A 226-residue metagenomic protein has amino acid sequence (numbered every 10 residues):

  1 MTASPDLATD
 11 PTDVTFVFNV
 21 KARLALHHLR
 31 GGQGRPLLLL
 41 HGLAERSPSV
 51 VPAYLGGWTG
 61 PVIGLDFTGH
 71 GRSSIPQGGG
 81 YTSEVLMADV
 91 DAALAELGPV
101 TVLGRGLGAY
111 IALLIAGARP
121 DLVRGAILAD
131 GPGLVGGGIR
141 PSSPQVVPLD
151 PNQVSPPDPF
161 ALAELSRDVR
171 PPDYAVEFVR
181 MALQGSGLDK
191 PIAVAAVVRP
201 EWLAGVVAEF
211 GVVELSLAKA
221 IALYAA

Functional and structural regions predicted by a protein language model:
M1-L37, T59-G60, S166, Q184 (+1 more regions): Alpha/beta-hydrolase fold catalytic core
H27-R72: Conserved HGGG/HGGXW glycine-rich cap/lid loop of the alpha/beta-hydrolase fold
P36-L40, S47, V100-T101, G125-I127 (+2 more regions): Hydrophobic beta-strand segments of well-ordered beta-sheets in folded domains
G42-A44, R105, D130, A195-R199 (+1 more regions): Structural motif
S49-V51, S73-G79, G138-I139: Conserved catalytic-core motifs of eukaryotic protein kinase domains, centered on the activation segment
I63-L103: Active-site loop/oxyanion-hole signature of alpha/beta-hydrolase fold enzymes
P99-G136: Conserved hydrolase catalytic core segment
G136-G187, V213: The alpha/beta-hydrolase serine catalytic core
